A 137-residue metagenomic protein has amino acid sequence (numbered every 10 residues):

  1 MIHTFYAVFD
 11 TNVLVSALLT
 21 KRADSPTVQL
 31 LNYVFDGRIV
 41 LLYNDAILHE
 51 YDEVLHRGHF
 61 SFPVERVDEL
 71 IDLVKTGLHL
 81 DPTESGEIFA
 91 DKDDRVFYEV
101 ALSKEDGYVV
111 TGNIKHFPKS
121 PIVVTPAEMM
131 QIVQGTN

Functional and structural regions predicted by a protein language model:
M1-R22: Metal-dependent nucleic-acid phosphoesterase active-site entry motif
V8-F9, K21, P26-H56: PIN/NYN-family metal-dependent endoribonuclease catalytic core
T11, D45, G112-I114: Short secondary-structure boundary segments
L14-V15, H49, H116-P118: Short, active-site-adjacent cap segments at secondary-structure transitions
F60-S61: Membrane interface segments of multi-pass transport proteins and intramembrane proteases
K75-G112: Active-site neighborhoods of divalent-metal-dependent phosphate/nucleic-acid chemistry enzymes
E87, G107-Y108, I114-N137: Acidic, PIN/NYN-like endoribonuclease modules and their adjacent C-terminal/linker elements
